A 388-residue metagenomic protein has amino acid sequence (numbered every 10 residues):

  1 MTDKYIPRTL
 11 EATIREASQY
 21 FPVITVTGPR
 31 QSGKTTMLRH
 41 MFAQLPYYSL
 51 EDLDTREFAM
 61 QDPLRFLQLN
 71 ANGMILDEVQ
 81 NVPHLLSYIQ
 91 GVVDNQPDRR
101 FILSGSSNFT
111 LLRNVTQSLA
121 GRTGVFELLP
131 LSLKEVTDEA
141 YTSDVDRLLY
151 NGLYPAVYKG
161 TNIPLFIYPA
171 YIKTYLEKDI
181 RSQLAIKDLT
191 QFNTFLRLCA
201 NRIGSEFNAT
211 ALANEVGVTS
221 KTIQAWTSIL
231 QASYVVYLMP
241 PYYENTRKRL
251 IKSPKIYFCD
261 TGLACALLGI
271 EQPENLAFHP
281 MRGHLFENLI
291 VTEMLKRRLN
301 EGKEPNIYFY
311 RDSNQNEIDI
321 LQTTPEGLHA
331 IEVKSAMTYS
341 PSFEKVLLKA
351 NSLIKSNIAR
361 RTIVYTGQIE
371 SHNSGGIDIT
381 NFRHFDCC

Functional and structural regions predicted by a protein language model:
M1-R15: N-terminal pre-Walker A segment at the start of P-loop NTPase domains
V26: Hydrophobic anchor at the beta1->P-loop junction of P-loop NTPases
K34: Conserved lysine of the Walker
M37: Hydrophobic positions on the alpha1 helix immediately C-terminal to the Walker A/P-loop
M60-I102: Conserved nucleotide-sensing/catalytic segment adjacent to the nucleotide-binding pocket in NTP-handling enzymes
F109-G124, Y141: Short regulatory helix/loop adjacent to the ATP-binding pocket of P-loop NTPases
A140, T366-C388: Domain-level recognition of nuclease-like catalytic cores that cleave nucleotide substrates
N162-L328: Accessory nucleic acid-recognition modules appended to NTPase machines
